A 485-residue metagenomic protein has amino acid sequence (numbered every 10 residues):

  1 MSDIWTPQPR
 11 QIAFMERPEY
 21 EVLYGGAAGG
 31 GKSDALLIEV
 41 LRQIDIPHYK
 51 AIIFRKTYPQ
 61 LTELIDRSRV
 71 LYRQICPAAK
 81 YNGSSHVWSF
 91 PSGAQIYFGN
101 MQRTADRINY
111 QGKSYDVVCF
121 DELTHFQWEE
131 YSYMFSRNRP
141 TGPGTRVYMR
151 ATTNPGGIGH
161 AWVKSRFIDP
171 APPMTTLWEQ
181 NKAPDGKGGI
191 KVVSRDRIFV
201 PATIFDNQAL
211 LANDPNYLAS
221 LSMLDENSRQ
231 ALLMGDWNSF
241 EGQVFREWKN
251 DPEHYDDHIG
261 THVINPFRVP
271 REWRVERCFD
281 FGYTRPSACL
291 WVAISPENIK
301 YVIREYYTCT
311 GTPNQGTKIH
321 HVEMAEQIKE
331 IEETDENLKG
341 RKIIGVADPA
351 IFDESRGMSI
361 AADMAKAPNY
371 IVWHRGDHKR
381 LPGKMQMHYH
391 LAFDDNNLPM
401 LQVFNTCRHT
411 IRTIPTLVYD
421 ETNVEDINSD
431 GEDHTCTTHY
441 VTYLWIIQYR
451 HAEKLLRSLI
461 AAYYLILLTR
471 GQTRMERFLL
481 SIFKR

Functional and structural regions predicted by a protein language model:
M1-Y20, E425: Pre-P-loop entry segment of helicase/translocase ATPase cores
S33-P47: Walker A/P-loop NTP-binding motif
Y49-L61: Conserved RecA-like ASCE P-loop NTPase motor core of nucleic-acid helicases/translocases
P59-D116: Inter-Walker segment of RecA-like/P-loop motor cores
H125-N207: ASCE P-loop NTPase helicase motor core
D206-F279: ATPase catalytic-site recognition across NTP-hydrolyzing enzymes
E297-G431, R470-R485: Mg2+-dependent endonuclease catalytic cores in nucleic-acid-processing enzymes, primarily RNase H-like
I447-R485: Acidic two-metal-ion nuclease catalytic site recognized across multiple nuclease folds, prominently DnaQ/RNase D-T
